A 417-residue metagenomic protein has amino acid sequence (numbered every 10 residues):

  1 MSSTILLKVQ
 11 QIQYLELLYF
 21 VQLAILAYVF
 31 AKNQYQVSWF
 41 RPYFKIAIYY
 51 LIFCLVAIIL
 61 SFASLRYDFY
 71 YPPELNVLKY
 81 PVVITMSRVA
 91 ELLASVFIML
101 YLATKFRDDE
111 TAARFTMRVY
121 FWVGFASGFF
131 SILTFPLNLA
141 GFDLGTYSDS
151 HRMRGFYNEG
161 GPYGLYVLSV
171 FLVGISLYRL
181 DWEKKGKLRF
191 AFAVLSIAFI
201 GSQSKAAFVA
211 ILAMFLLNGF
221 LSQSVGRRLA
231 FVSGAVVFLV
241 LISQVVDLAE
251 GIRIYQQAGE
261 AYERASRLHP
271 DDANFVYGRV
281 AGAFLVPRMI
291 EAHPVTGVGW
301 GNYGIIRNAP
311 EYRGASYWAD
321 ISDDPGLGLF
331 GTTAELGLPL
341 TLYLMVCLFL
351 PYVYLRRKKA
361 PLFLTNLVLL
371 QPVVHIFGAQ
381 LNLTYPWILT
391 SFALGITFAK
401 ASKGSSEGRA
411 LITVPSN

Functional and structural regions predicted by a protein language model:
M1, L23-A27, V170-L172, F215 (+2 more regions): Transmembrane alpha-helices of multi-pass inner-membrane enzymes
M1-S38, F53-R66, Q371-V373, S416: N-terminal signal-anchor transmembrane segment
L7-L18, S87, Y157-G164, K187-R227 (+3 more regions): Helix-loop-helix junctions and helix-breaking kinks within/between transmembrane helices of multi-pass membrane
L15-L23, I46-I52, L65-T104, V119: Aromatic-anchored transmembrane helix interface
F44, I48, W182-K187, L216-F220 (+4 more regions): Hydrophobic transmembrane alpha-helices and their immediate junctions
A94-Y101, R114-G145, Y157-Q223, L350: Alpha-helical transmembrane segments of multi-pass inner-membrane proteins
G141-Y147, R154, H269-L336: Long extracytoplasmic/lumenal interhelical loops at the membrane interface of multi-pass membrane proteins
S222-H269, R288, A292: A membrane-periplasm/extracellular boundary helix in multi-pass inner-membrane enzymes that assemble envelope glycans
